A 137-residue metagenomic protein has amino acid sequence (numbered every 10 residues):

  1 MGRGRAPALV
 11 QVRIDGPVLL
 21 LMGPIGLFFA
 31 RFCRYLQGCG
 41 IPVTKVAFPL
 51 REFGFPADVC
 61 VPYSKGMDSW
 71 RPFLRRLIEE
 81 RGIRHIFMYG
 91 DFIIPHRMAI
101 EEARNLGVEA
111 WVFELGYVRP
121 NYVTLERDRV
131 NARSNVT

Functional and structural regions predicted by a protein language model:
M1-P49: N-terminal subdomain of nucleotide-sugar transferases
V18-L21, I78-I93: Short N-terminal targeting/anchoring amphipathic segment
G23-L27, G90-H96, G116-R119: Gly/Ser/Thr-rich loops at beta-strand to alpha-helix junctions that form or flank small-molecule/cofactor-binding
V46, Y89, F113-L115: Generic beta-sheet signal
A47, E52-Y63: Lumenal/extracellular "mature" regions of secretory-pathway glycan-modifying transferases
V59-L77: Glycine-rich, highly charged phosphate/nucleotide-binding loops
I78-E79, R97-A110: Glycosyltransferases and closely related glycan-assembly transferases that use nucleotide-activated donors
E109-T137: Active-site-proximal region of nucleotide-activated glycan assembly enzymes, centered on histidine/acidic-rich loops
